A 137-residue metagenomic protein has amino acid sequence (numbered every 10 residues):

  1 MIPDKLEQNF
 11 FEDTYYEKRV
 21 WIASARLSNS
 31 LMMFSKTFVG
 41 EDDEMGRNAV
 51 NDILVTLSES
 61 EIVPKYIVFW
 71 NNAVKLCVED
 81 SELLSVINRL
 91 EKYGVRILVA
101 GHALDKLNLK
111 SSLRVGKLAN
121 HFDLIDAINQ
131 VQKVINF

Functional and structural regions predicted by a protein language model:
M1-Y16, R26: Helix-enriched interaction subdomains in cytosolic or periplasmic regions, typified by TIR/SEFIR signaling/NADase cores
E17-D80: Conserved mixed alpha/beta catalytic, RNA-binding, or beta-rich assembly cores of soluble enzyme, regulatory
S28, P64, G94, V131-Q132: Short, well-ordered alpha-helix to beta-strand connector turns
L54, L84-N88, I125: Short amphipathic alpha-helical segments and helix-helix/interface helices
F69, V99-A100, I135-F137: General beta-strand structural signal in soluble alpha/beta enzymes
K75-D80, K106-L113: Glycine-rich, charge-decorated loop segments at or immediately adjacent to ligand/cofactor-binding or catalytic sites
L83-L109: A glycine-rich helix N-cap at a beta->alpha junction
R114-Q130, I135-N136: C-terminal structural segments of small proteins and small subunits
